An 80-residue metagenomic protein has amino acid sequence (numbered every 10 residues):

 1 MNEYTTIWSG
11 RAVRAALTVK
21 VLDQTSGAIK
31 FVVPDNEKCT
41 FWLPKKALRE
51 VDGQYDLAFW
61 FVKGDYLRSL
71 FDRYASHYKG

Functional and structural regions predicted by a protein language model:
N2-G80: Feature detects long, helix-prone N-terminal segments enriched in hydrophobes
